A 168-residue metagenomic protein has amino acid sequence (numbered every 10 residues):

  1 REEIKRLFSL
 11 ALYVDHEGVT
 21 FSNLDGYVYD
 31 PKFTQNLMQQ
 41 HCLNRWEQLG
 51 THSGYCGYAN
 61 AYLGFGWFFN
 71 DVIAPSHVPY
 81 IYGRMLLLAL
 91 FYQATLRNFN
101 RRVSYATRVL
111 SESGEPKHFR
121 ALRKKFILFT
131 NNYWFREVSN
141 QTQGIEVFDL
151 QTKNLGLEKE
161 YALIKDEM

Functional and structural regions predicted by a protein language model:
R1-T107: Extended alpha-helical interaction modules
V78-M168: Membrane-associated alpha-helical segments
